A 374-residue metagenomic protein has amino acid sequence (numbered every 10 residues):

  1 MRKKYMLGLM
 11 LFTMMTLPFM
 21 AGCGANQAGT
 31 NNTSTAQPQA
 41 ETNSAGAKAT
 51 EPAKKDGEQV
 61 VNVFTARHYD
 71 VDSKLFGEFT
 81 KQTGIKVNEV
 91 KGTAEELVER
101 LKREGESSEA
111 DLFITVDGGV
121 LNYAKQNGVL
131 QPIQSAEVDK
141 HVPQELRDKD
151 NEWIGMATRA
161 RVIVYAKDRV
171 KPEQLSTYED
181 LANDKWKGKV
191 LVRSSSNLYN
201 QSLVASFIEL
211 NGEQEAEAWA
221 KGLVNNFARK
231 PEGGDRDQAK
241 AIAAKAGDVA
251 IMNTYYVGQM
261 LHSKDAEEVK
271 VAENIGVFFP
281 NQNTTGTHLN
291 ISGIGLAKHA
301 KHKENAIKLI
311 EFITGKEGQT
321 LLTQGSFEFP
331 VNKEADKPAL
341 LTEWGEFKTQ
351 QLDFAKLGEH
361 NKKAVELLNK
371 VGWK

Functional and structural regions predicted by a protein language model:
M1-V60: Short, low-complexity disordered leader/linker segments with a strong preference for bacterial N-terminal type II
G46-Y123, K374: Early extracytoplasmic/lumenal segment of secretory-pathway proteins
F64-R67, K149, Y165-K167, K187-N211 (+2 more regions): Short beta-strand->loop
S108-F113, Q131-I163, E179, K189-V192: A structural signal for short loop-to-beta-strand junctions that line the ligand-binding cleft of periplasmic/secreted
G118-V129, L146-S176, Q201-A205, L289-G295: Periplasmic solute-binding protein
S206, G212-F278: Ligand-binding pocket segment of bilobal, Venus flytrap-like solute-binding proteins
E215-A218, F327-K374: An extracytoplasmic/periplasmic, membrane-proximal ligand-sensing/linker region
S292-Q351: Mature extracytoplasmic/periplasmic domains
